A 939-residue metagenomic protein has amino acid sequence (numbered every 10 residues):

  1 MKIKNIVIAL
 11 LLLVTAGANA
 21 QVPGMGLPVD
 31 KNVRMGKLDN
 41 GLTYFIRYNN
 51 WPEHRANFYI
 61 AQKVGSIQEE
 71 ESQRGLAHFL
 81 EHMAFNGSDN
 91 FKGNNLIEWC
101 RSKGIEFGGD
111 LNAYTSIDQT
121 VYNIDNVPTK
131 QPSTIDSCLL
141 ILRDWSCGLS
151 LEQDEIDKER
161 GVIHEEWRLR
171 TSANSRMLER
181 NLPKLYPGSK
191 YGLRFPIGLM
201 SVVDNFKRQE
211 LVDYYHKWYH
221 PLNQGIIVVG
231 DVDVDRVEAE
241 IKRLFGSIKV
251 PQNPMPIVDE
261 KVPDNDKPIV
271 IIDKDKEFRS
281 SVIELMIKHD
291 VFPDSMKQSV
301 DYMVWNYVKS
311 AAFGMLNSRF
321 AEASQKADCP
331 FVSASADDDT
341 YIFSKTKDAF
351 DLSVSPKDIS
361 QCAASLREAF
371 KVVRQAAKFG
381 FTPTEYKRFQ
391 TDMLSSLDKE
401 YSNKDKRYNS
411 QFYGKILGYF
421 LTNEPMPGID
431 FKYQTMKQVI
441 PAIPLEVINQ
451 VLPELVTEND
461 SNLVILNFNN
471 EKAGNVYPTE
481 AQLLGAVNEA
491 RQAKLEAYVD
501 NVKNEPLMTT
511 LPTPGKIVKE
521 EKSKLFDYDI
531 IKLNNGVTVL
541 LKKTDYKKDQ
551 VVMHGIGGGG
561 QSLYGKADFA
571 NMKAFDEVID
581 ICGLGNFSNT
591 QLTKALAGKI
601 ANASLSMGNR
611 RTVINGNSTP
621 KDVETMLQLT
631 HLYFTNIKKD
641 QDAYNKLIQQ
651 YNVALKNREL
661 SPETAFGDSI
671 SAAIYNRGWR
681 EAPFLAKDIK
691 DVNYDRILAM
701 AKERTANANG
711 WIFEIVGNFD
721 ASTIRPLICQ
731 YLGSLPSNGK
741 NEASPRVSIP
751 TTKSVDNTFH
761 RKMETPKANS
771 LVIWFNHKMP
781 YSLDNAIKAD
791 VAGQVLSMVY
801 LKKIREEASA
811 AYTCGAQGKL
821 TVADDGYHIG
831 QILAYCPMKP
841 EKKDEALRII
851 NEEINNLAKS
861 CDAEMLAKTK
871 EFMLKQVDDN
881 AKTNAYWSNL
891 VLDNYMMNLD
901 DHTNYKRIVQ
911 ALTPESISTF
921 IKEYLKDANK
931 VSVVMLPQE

Functional and structural regions predicted by a protein language model:
M1-N5, A20: Positively charged n-region of N-terminal signal peptides that target proteins for export
N5-V14: Sec-dependent N-terminal signal peptides
A20-F45, D233-Y307, A312-N317, Q325 (+9 more regions): Proteolytic maturation boundary segments
R47, P52-E69, L76-A77, N94-D144 (+15 more regions): M16 family metallopeptidases and their MPP-like homologs
R74-H82, N86, G314, F569-E577 (+1 more regions): Active-site recognition of the HExxH zinc-binding catalytic motif
W99, G148-L151, E155-I156, I443-V451 (+2 more regions): Peptidyl-prolyl cis-trans isomerase
C147, E155-N223, I227-F245, K249-R279 (+2 more regions): Hydrophobic, small-residue-rich alpha-helical packing segments that form membrane-like cores
Y219, T705-A706: Flexible, low-complexity linker/tail segments at the boundary of structured domains
